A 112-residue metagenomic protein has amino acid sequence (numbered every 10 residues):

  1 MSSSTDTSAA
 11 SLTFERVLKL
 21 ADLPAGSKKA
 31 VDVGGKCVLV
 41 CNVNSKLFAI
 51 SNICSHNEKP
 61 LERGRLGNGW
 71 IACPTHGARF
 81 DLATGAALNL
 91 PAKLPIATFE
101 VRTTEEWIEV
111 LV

Functional and structural regions predicted by a protein language model:
M1-N68, L82, P95-V112: N-terminal pre-ligand scaffold of iron-sulfur
C54, C73-H76: Short cysteine clusters
N68-P74, L88-I96: Short cysteine/histidine-rich metal-coordination sites, predominantly Zn2+-binding motifs
R79: Short helix-to-coil "ATP-lid" hinge immediately C-terminal to the conserved N-box Asn in the Bergerat
